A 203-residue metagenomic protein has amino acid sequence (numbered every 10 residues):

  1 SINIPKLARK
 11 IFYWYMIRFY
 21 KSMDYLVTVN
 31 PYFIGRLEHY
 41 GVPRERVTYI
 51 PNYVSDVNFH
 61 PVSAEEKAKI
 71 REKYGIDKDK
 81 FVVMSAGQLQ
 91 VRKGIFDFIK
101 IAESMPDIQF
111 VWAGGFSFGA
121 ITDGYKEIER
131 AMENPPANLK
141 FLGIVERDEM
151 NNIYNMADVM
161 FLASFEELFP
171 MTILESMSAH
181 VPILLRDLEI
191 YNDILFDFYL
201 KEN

Functional and structural regions predicted by a protein language model:
I2-F19, E66: Nucleotide-sugar donor phosphate/pyrophosphate-binding loop at the beta->alpha transition of glycosyltransferases
Y32, Y53: Carbohydrate-associated surface elements
E38-H39, V54-K73: Acidic anion/phosphate-binding donor-loop and adjacent secondary structure in glycosyltransferase catalytic cores
D77-K93, I99-M105, V111-A113: Conserved donor-binding/catalytic core segment of Leloir-type glycosyltransferases
G124-V145: Nucleotide-activated donor-binding/catalytic signature segment of Leloir-type glycosyltransferases, i.e., the conserved
I144, N152-A157: Short alpha-helical donor nucleotide-sugar binding micro-motif in glycosyltransferases
F165: Aromatic "clamp/platform" in nucleotide-sugar-dependent glycosyltransferases that forms part of the donor/acceptor
P182-L185: Short hydrophobic beta-strand element within catalytic cores of glycosyltransferases and related nucleotide-activated
